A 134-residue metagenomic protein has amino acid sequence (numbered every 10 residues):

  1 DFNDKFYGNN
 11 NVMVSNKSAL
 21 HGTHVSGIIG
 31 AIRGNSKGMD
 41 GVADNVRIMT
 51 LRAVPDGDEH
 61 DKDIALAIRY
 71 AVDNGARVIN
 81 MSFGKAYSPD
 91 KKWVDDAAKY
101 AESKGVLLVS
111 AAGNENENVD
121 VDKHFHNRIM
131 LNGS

Functional and structural regions predicted by a protein language model:
N3-P89: Subtilisin-like peptidase catalytic core
H60-D61, F83-S134: Substrate-binding/specificity loop regions of serine endopeptidase catalytic domains, predominantly subtilases
